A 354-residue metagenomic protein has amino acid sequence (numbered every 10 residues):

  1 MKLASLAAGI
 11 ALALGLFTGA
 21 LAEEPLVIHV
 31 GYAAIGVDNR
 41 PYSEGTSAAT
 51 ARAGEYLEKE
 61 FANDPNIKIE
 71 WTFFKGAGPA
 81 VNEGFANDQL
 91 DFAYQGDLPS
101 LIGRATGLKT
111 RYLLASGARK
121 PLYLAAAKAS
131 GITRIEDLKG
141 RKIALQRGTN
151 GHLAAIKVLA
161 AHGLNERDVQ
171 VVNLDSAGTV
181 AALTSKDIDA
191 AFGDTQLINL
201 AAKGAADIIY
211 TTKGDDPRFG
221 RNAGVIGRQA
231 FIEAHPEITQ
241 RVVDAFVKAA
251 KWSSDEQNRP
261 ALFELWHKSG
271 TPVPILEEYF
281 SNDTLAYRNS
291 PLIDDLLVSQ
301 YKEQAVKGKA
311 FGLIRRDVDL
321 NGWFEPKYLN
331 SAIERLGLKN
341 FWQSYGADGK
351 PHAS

Functional and structural regions predicted by a protein language model:
E24-A48, I67-F73, G140-A144, Q170-V172: Short, well-ordered beta-strand elements
G36-K68, T106, V158, Q300-E303: Short, polar/charged alpha-helical segment
V37-D38, A234-V318: Secondary-structure end/capping motifs
W71-E83, G96, L164, V169-T184: Short helix-initiation/N-cap motifs at beta->coil->alpha
Y94-T106, I156, A161, I188-D207 (+2 more regions): A ligand-binding cleft/hinge motif common to bilobed small-molecule-binding domains
A127-K142, E233-E237: Flexible hinge/capping segments at coil-to-helix
V172, G178-G270: Pocket-lining segment of extracytoplasmic ligand-binding domains
V306-S354: Conserved C-terminal helix/tail region of periplasmic/extracytoplasmic solute-binding proteins
